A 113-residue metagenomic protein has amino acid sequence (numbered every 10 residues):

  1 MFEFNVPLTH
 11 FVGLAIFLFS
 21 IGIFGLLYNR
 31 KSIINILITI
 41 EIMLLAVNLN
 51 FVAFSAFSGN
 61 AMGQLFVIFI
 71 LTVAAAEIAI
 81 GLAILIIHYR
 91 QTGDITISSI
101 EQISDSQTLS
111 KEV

Functional and structural regions predicted by a protein language model:
M1-V113: Alpha-helical transmembrane segments of multi-pass membrane proteins predominantly involved in bioenergetics
